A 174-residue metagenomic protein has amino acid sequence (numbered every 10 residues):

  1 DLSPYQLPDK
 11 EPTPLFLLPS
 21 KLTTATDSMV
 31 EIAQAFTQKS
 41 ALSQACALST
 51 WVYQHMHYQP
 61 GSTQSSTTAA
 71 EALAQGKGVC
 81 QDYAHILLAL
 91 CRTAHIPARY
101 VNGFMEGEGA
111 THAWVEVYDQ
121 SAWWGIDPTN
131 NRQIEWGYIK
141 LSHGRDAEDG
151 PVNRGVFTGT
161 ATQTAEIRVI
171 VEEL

Functional and structural regions predicted by a protein language model:
D1-P4: Intrinsically disordered, low-complexity N-terminal segments that are enriched in acidic
L7-G78, I86, A147, T158-L174: Secondary-structure boundary elements
T50, D82-A161: Hydrophobic/aromatic-rich core segments of domains that either
